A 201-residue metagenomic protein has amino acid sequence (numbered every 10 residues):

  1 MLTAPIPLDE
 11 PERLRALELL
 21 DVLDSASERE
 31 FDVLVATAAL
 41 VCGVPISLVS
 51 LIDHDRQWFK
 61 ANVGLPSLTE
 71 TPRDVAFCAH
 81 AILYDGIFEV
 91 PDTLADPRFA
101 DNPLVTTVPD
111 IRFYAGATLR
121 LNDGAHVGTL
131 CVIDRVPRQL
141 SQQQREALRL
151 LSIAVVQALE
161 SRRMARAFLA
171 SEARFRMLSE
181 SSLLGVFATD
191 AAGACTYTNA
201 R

Functional and structural regions predicted by a protein language model:
P7-E10, S141-L148, Q157-E172: Interdomain signal-transducing alpha-helical coiled-coil linkers
E12-L19, R29-A36, L40, L150 (+1 more regions): PAS/LOV and related PAS-like sensory modules
E30-A36, P66-A95, T107: Acidic/proline- and glycine-rich, intrinsically disordered low-complexity segments that serve as regulatory linkers
W58-F59, C195-T196: Conserved hydrophobic beta-strand signature of PAS-family and PAS-like sensory domains
E70, I133-L150: Regulatory loop-to-helix N-cap segments in sensory/regulatory domains that couple ligand/signal detection
R112-D123: A short, aliphatic-rich beta-strand micro-motif
D123-D134: Sensory beta-strand/linker motifs that couple input domains to effectors
N199-A200: N-terminal capping loop/helix in small sensory signaling domains highlighted by a polar->aromatic N-x2-3-F motif
